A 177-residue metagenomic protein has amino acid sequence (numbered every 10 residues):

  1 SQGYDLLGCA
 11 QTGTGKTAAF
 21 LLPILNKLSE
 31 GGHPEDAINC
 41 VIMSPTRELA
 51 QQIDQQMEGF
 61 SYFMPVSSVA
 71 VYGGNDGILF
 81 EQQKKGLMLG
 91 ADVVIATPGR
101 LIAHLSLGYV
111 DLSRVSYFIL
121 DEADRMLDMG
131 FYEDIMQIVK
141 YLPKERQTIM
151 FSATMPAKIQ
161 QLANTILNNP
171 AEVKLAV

Functional and structural regions predicted by a protein language model:
S1-L6, T17-P34, Q51, Q56-F60 (+3 more regions): Walker A/P-loop NTP-binding motif
Q2-G8, D36-C40, A91-D92, R146: Pre-Walker A (Motif I) flank of P-loop NTPase domains
L7, V41-M43, F118-I119, I149: Conserved hydrophobic packing residues within short motifs/helices of P-loop NTPase cores of ABC-family ATPases
A10-T14: The conserved Walker
H33-S106, R114-Y117, Q160-N164, E172-L175: Conserved nucleic-acid-binding Ia/Ib motif block in the N-terminal RecA-like helicase ATPase lobe
G59, D111-L120, D124-A176: Post-DEXD/H (motif II) to motif III coupling segment of the RecA-like Helicase ATP-binding lobe
